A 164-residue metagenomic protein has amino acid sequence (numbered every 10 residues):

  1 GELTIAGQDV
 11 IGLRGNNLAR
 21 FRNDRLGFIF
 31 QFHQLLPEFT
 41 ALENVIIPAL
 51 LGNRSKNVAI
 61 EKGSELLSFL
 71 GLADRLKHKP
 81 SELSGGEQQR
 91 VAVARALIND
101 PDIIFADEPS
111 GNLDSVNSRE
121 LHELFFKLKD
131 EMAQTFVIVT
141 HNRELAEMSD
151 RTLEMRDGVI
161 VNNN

Functional and structural regions predicted by a protein language model:
G1-M148, T152-M155: ABC family nucleotide-binding domain
T152-N164: H-loop (His-switch) and adjacent beta-strand-loop-beta switch element of ABC-type ATPase nucleotide-binding domains
